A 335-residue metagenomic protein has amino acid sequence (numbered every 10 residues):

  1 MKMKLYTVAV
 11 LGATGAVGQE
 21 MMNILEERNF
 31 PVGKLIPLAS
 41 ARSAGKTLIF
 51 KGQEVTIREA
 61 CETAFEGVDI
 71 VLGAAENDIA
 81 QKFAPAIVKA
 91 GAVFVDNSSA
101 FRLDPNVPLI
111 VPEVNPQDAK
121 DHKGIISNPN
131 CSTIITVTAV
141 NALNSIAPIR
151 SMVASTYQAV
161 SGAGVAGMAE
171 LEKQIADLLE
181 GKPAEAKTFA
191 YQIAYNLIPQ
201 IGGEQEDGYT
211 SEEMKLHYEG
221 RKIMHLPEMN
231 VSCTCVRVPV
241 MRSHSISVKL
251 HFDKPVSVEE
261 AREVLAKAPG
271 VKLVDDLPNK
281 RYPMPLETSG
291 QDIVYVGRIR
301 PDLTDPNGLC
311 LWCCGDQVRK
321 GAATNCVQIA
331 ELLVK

Functional and structural regions predicted by a protein language model:
K2-I193, M229-N230, E263, R281-M284 (+4 more regions): N-terminal Rossmann-like NAD(P) cofactor-binding subdomain of oxidoreductases, focused on the glycine-rich
G12, A184, T188, E204-S211 (+2 more regions): A short glycine-/small-residue-rich loop at the edge of a beta-strand within enzyme catalytic domains
M22, H217-R221, R262, A266: Generic solvent-exposed, charged/amphipathic alpha-helical segments that serve as macromolecular interface scaffolds
A41-S43, C131-S132, T156-A163, L197-Q205 (+2 more regions): Glycine-rich beta-alpha junction loops
K120-S127, N196-D207, L311-C313: Helix-loop-beta segment of a Rossmann-like dinucleotide-binding subdomain
G124-I135, G208-H217, G321-N325: A glycine-rich, Thr/Ser-enriched phosphate-binding loop motif common to dinucleotide/cofactor-binding enzymes
A194-M241: Oxyanion-binding "anion nests"
E228-K335: C-terminal active-site/capping subdomain that shapes the small-molecule cofactor and substrate pocket of enzyme
